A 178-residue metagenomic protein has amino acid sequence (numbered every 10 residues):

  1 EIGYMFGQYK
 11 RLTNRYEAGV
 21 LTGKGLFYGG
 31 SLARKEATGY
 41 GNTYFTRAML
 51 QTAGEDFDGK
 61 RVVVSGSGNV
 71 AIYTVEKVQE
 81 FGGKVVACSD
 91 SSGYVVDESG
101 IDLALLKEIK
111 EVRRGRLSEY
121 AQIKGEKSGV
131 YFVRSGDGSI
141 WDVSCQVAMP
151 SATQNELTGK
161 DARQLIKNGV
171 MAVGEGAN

Functional and structural regions predicted by a protein language model:
E1-L32: N-terminal ligand-binding/catalytic initiation module
I2-M5, V62, C88, L106 (+2 more regions): Generic structural hydrophobic/aromatic packing signal, biased to beta-strands
Y4-G7, E108-E111, Q164: Charged/polar, solvent-exposed surface patches and flexible loops
G7-L12, Q79-K84, G169: A glycine- and small-aliphatic-rich helix-loop capping segment at beta-alpha/alpha-beta transitions that lines
R15-L21, V64, A87-D90, R134 (+2 more regions): General beta-strand structural signal in soluble alpha/beta enzymes
Y16-K24, M49, G159-L165: Short amphipathic alpha-helical segments, especially helix-boundary/capping motifs
K24-G25, G30-E36, Y40-W141: Glycine-rich phosphate/diphosphate-binding loop of Rossmann-like nucleotide-binding domains
Q146-N178: ADP-ribose/adenylate-binding Rossmann-like module
